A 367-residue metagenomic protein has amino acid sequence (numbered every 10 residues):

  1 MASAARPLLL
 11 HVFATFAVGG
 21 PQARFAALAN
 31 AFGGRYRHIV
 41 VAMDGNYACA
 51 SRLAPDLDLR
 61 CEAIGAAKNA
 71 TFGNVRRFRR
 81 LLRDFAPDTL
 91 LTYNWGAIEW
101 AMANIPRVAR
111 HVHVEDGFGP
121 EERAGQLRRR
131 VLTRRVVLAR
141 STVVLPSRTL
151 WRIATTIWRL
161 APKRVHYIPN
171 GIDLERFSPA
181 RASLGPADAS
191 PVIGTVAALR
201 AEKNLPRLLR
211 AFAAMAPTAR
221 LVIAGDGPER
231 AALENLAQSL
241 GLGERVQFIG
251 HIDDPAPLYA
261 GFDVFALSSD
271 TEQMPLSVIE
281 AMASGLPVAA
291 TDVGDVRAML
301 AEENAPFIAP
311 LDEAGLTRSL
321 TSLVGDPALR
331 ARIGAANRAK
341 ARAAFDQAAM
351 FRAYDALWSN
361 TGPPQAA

Functional and structural regions predicted by a protein language model:
H11-G19, A23-G73, P228: N-terminal strand-loop element at the rim of the active site of nucleotide-sugar-dependent glycosyltransferases
G19-A27, P191, T195-A214, P228-N235 (+1 more regions): A conserved mid-protein helix/loop that constitutes part of the nucleotide-sugar donor-binding site
R35-H38, L205, L209-F248: A conserved nucleotide-sugar
T92-I98, E115: Short His-centered aromatic/hydrophobic patch
T149, G171: Carbohydrate-associated surface elements
H251, D270: Aromatic "clamp/platform" in nucleotide-sugar-dependent glycosyltransferases that forms part of the donor/acceptor
P287-A290: Short hydrophobic beta-strand element within catalytic cores of glycosyltransferases and related nucleotide-activated
E302-A314, S322-P327: Conserved acidic donor-binding segment of nucleotide-sugar-dependent glycosyltransferases
